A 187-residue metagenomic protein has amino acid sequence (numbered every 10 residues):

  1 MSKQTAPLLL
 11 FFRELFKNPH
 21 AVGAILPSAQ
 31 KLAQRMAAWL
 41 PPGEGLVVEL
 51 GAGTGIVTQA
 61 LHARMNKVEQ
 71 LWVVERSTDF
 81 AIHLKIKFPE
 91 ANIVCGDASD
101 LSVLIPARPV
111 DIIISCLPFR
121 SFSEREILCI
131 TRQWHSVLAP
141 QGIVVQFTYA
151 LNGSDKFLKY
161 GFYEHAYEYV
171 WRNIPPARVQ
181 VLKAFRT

Functional and structural regions predicted by a protein language model:
Q4-L40: Class I SAM-dependent methyltransferase Rossmann-like catalytic core, especially the SAM/SAH-binding loop
E44-G53: Conserved class I S-adenosyl-L-methionine
G55-Q59: Glycine-rich SAM-binding Motif I of class I
S77: Conserved SAM/SAH-binding beta-strand->alpha-helix loop
V103-I113: A short acidic, Gly/Pro-enriched loop at the edge of an enzyme's catalytic core that lines a small-molecule cofactor
L128-P140: A short glycine-rich, Lys/Arg-flanked "PGG" loop and its adjoining helix->strand segment in the class I
L138-Y149: Conserved beta-strand signature within the Rossmann-like core of class I S-adenosyl-L-methionine
Y169-T187: Core SAM-dependent methyltransferase catalytic element
